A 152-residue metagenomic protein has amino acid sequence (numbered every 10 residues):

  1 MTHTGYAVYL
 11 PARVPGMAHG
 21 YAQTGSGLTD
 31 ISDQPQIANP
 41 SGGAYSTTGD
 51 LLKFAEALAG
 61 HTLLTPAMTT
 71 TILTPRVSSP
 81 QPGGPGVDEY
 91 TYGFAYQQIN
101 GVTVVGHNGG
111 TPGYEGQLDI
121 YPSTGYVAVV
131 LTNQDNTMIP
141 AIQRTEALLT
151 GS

Functional and structural regions predicted by a protein language model:
M1-G20: Active-site helix/loop module of the DD-peptidase/beta-lactamase fold, centered on the serine-lysine SxxK catalytic
P11, Q23-G25, T29-S152: Catalytic loop of the DD-peptidase/beta-lactamase superfamily, centered on the K-T-G motif and neighboring
